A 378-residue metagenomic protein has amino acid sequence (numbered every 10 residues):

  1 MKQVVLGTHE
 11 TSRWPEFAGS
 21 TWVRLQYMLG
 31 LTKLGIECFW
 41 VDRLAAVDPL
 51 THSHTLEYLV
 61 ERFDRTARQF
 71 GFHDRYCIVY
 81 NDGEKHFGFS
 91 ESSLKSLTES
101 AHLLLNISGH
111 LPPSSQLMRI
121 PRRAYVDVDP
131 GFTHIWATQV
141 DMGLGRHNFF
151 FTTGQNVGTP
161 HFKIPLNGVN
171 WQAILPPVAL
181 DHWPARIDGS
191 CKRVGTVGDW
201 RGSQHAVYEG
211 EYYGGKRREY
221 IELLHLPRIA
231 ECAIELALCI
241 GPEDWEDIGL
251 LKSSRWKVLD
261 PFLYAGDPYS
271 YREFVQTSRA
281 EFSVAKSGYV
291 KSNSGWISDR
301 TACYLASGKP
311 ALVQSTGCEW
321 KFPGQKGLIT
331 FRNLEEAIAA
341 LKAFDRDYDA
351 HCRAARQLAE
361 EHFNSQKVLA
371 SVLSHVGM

Functional and structural regions predicted by a protein language model:
M1-V4: Extreme N-terminal starter segment of soluble prokaryotic enzymes
L6-H161, A265-S270, F274, V290-S292: Extended catalytic core of nucleotide-activated donor transferases of GT-like folds
E10, W14-P15, G19-T21, L25-Q26 (+5 more regions): Catalytic binding pocket for nucleotide-activated donors in carbohydrate/polymer assembly enzymes
V23, H161-A280, G288: Conserved catalytic-core segment of nucleotide-activated headgroup transferases in glycan assembly
M28-E37, A67-R75, G145-F149, W171-A173 (+4 more regions): Structural alpha-beta junctions
I36-F39, R123, V194, I234 (+1 more regions): Hydrophobic anchor at the start of a short beta-strand that flanks the dinucleotide cofactor-binding loop
P113-R119, M142-L144, P160-P165, E246-S253 (+1 more regions): Short loop/helix-cap segments at secondary-structure boundaries that form the rim of catalytic
Q116-G131, L166-P184, S307-K309: P-loop/Walker A phosphate-binding loop and immediately adjacent motor/lid segment at beta-alpha junctions
